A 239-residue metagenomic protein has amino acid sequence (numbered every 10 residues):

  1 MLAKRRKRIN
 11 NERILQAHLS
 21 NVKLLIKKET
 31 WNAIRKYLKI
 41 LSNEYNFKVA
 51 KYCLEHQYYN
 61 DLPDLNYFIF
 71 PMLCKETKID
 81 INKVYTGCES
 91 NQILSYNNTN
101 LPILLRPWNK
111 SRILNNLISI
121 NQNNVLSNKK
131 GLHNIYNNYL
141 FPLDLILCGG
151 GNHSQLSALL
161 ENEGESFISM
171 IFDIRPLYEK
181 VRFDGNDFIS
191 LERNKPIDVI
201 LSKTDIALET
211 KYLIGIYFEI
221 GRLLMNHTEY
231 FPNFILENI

Functional and structural regions predicted by a protein language model:
L2-L145: Short alpha-helix boundary/capping and kink motifs at helix termini
L104, S111, N121, V125 (+2 more regions): Generic hydrophobic segment detector
G131-F188: A short, basic-hydrophobic beta/loop patch
F167-L236: Accessory, usually C-terminal, subdomains that scaffold auxiliary metal cofactors
